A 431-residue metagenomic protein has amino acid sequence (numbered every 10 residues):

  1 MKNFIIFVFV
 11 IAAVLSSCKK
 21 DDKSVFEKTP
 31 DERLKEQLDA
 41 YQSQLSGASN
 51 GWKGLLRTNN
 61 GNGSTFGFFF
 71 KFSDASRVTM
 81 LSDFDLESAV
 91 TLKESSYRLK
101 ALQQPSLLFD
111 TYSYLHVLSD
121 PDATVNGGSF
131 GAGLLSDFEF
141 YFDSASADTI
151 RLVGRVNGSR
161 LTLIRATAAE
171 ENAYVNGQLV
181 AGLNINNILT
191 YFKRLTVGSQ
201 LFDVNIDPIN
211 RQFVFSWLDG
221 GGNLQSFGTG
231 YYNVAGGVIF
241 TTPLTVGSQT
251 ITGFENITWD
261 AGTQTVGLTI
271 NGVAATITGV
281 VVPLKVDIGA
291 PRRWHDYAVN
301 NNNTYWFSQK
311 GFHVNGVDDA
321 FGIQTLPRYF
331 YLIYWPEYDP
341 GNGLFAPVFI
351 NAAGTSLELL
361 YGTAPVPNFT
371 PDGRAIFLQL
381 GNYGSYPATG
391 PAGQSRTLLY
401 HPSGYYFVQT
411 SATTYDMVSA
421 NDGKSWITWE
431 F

Functional and structural regions predicted by a protein language model:
K2-V8: Sec-dependent signal peptide recognition, specifically the positively charged N-region followed immediately by
V14-S17: C-terminal motif of bacterial Sec signal peptides marking the signal peptidase cleavage site
K19-S106, D110, H116, A145 (+2 more regions): Acidic/polar, low-complexity intrinsically disordered N-terminal segments immediately downstream of a Sec signal
G54-R57, M80-D83, L152-V153, F215-W217 (+1 more regions): Short beta-strand segments that buttress and anchor functional surface loops
G67-F72, S95-R98, D137-D143, T229-G230 (+3 more regions): Hydrophobic/aromatic beta-strand elements that line small-molecule binding cavities or substrate pockets in beta-rich
L108-F138: Short, low-complexity Pro/Thr/Gly
L134-T162: Hydrophobic, ordered structural segments
A166-T414, K424-E430: Preference for solvent-exposed, low-hydrophobicity sequence contexts
